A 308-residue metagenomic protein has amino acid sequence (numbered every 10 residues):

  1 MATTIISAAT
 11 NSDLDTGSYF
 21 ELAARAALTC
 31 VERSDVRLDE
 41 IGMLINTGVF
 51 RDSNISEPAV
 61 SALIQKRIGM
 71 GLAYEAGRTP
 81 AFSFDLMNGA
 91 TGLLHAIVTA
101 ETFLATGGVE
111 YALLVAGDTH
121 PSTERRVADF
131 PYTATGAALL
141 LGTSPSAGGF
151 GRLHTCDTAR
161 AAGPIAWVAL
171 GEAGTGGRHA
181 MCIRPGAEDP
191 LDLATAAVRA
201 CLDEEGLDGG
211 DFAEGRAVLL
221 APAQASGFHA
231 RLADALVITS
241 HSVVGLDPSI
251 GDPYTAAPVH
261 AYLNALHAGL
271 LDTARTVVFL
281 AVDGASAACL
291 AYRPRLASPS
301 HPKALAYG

Functional and structural regions predicted by a protein language model:
M1-E21, R126-D192, A196, A291-G308: Condensing-enzyme catalytic core mediating Claisen C-C bond formation in acyl metabolism
M1-V60, I68, A169-G215, G227-L232 (+2 more regions): Conserved active-site "lid/cap" helical segment
A8-A9, T47-G48, A116-D118, T143-S144 (+2 more regions): Fold-independent oxyanion-binding glycine-rich loops and adjacent beta-strand/coil segments at enzyme active sites
F20, F50-A59, L63, T79-A105 (+1 more regions): Claisen-condensing/thiolase-fold acyl-transfer catalytic domains that form or cleave C-C bonds in fatty acid
E32-D39, T102-Y111, G142-G149, L207-G210 (+1 more regions): Secondary-structure boundary elements
E40-M43, Y111, R216-V218, T276: Structural motif
K66-E75: Glycine-/small-residue-rich beta-strand-loop submotif within the FAD-binding core of flavoenzymes
G108-G136: Flexible, glycine-rich active-site loops centered on histidine and acidic residues that chelate a metal or position
